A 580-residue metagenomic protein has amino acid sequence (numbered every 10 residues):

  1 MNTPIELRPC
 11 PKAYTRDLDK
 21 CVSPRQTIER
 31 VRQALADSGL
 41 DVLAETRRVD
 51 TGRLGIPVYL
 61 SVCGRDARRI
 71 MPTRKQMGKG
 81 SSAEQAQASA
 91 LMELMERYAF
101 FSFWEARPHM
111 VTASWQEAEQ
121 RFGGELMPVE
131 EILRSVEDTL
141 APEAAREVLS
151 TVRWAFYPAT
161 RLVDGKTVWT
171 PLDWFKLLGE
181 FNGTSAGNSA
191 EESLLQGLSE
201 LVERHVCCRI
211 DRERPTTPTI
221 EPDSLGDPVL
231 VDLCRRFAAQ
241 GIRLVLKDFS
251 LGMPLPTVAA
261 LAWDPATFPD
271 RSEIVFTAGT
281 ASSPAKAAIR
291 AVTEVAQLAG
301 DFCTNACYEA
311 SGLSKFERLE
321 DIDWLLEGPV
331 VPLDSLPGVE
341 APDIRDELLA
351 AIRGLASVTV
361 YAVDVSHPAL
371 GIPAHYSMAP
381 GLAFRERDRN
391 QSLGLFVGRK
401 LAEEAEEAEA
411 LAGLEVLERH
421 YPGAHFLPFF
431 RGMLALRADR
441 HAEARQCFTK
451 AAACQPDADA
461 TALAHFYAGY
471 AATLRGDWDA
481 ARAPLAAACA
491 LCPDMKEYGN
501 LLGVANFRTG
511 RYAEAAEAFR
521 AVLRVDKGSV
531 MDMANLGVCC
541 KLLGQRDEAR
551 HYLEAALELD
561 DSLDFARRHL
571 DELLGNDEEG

Functional and structural regions predicted by a protein language model:
M1-L491, M495-V504, R508, A521 (+2 more regions): Helix-biased "structured C-terminal domain" signature
A462-Y467, N500-T509, A534-G544, L563-G580: TPR/TPR-like alpha-solenoid helical repeat scaffolds
R550-A555, H569: Low-complexity, intrinsically disordered Gly/Pro/Thr-rich segments
